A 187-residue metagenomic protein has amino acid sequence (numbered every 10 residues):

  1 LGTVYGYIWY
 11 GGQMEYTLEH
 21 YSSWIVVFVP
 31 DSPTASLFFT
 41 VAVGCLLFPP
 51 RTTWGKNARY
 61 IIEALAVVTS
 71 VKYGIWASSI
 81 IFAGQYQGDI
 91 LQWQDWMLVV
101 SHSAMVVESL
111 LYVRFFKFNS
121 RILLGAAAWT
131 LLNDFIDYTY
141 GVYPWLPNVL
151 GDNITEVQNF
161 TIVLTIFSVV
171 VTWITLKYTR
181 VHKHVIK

Functional and structural regions predicted by a protein language model:
L1-M14: Alpha-helical transmembrane segments of multi-pass membrane proteins
L1-V4, L37-F48, T161-K177: Hydrophobic core of alpha-helical transmembrane segments in multi-pass integral membrane proteins
M14-Y21, K183-K187: Interhelical loop segments of eukaryotic multi-pass membrane proteins
L18-V26, Q87-V100, N148-V157: Non-cytosolic membrane-interface motifs at loop->transmembrane helix junctions
S23-V43: Interfacial helix-start motif at the membrane-water boundary
P49-L65, R114-R121: Membrane-interface helix-boundary motifs at transmembrane edges
A66-W129: Membrane-proximal helix-loop-helix units in multi-pass membrane proteins
Y112-K187: Terminal transmembrane helical module of multi-pass membrane proteins
